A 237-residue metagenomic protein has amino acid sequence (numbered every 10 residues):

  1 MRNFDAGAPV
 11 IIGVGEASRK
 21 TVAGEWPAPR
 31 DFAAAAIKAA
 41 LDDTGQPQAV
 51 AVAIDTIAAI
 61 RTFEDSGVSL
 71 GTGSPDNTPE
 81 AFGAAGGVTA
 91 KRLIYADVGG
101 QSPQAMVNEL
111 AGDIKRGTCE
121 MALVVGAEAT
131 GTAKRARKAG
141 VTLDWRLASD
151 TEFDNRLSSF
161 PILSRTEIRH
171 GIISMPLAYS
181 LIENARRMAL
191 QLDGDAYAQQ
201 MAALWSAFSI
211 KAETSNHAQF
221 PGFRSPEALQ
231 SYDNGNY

Functional and structural regions predicted by a protein language model:
M1-A96, G112-C119, L123-Y237: Conserved "HGTGT" condensation-loop signature of ketosynthase/thiolase-family condensing enzymes that catalyze
G99: A basic- and aromatic-enriched beta-loop-alpha substructure that forms the phosphate/nucleotide- and DNA/RNA-contacting
Q104-G112: Conserved phosphate-binding catalytic cores of ATP/NTP-utilizing and phosphoryl-transfer enzymes
